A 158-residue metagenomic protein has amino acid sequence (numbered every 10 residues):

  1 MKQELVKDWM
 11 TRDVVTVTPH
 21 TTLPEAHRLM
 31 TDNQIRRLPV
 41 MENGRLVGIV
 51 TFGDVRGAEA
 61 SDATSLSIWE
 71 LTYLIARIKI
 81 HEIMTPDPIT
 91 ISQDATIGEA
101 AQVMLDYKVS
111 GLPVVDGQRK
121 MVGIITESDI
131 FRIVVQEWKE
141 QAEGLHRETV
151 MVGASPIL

Functional and structural regions predicted by a protein language model:
M1-D13, F52-I89, T96, A101-L105 (+1 more regions): Tandem CBS (Bateman) regulatory domains
V17-Q34, V40-E42, T90-K108, V115: The conserved cystathionine-beta-synthase
M30, L38-D54, M104, L112-S128: A glycine-centered beta-loop-beta connector
T31-P39, A58-A60, S65: Short, charge-rich amphipathic segments
